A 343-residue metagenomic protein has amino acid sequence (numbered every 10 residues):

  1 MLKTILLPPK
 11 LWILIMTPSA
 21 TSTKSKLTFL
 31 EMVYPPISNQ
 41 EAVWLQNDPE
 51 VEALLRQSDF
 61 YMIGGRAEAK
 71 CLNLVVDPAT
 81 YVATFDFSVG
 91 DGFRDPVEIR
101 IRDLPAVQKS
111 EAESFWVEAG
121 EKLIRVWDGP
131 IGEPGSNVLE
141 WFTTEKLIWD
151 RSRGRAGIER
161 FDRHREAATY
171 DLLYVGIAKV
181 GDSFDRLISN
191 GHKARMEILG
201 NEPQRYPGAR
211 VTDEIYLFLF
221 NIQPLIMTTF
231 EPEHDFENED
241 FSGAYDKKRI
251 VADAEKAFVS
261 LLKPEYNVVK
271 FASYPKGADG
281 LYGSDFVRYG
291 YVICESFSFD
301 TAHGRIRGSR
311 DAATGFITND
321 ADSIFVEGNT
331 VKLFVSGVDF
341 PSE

Functional and structural regions predicted by a protein language model:
L2-E343: Boundary/linker segments flanking structured domains
